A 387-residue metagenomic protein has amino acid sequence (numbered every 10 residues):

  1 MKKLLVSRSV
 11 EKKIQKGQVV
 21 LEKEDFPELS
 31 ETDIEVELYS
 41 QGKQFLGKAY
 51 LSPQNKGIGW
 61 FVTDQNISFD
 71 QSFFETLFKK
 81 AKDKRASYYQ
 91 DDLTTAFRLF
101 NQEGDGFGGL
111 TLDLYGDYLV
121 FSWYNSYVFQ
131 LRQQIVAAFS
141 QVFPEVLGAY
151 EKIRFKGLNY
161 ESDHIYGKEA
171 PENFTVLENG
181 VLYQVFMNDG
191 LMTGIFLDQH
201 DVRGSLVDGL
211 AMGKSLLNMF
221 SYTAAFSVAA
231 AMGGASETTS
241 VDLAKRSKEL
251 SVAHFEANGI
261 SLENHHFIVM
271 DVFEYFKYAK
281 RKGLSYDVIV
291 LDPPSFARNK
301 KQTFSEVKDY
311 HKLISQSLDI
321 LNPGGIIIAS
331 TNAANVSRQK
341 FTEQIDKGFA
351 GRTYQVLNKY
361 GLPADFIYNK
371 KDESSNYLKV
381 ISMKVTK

Functional and structural regions predicted by a protein language model:
M1-L110: Non-catalytic accessory regions of SAM-dependent methyltransferases
F100-D113, F129-F196, G204: Non-catalytic substrate-recognition/targeting regions of SAM-dependent transferases
G213-Y222: Conserved class I S-adenosyl-L-methionine
T223-A235: Conserved SAM-binding loop of SAM-dependent methyltransferases across substrates and taxa, primarily the Class I
E237-D242: Conserved SAM-binding motif I beta-strand of class I
A244-V290: S-adenosyl-L-methionine
V272-G348: S-adenosylmethionine
I326-K387: C-terminal catalytic and target-recognition region of SAM-dependent MTase-like enzymes, primarily methyltransferases
